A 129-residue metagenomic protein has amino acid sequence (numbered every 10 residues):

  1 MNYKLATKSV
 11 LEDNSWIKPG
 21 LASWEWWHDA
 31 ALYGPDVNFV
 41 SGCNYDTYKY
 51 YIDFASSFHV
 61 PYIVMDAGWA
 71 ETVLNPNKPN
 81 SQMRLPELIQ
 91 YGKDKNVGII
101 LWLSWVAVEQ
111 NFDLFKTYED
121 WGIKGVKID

Functional and structural regions predicted by a protein language model:
M1-D94: Conserved structural scaffold segments of CAZyme catalytic domains across common CAZy folds
A67-D129: Aromatic- and carboxylate-enriched substrate-binding clefts and catalytic-loop regions of carbohydrate-active enzymes
